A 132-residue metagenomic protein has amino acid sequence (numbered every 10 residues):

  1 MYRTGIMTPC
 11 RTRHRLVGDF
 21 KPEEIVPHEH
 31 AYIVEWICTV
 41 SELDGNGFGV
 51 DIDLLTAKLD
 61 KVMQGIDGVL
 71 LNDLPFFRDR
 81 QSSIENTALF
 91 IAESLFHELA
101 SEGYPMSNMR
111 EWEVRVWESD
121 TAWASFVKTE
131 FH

Functional and structural regions predicted by a protein language model:
M1-H132: Charge-rich, low-complexity N-terminal segments
